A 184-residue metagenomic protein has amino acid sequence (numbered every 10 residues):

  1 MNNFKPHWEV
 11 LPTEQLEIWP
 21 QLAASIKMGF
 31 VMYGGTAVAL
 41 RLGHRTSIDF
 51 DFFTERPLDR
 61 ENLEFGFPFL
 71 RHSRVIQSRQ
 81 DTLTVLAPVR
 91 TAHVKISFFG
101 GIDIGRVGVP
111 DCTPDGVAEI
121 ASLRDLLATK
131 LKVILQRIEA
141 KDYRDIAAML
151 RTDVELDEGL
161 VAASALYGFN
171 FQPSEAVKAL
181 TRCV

Functional and structural regions predicted by a protein language model:
M1-V184: Compositionally biased terminal segments of proteins
